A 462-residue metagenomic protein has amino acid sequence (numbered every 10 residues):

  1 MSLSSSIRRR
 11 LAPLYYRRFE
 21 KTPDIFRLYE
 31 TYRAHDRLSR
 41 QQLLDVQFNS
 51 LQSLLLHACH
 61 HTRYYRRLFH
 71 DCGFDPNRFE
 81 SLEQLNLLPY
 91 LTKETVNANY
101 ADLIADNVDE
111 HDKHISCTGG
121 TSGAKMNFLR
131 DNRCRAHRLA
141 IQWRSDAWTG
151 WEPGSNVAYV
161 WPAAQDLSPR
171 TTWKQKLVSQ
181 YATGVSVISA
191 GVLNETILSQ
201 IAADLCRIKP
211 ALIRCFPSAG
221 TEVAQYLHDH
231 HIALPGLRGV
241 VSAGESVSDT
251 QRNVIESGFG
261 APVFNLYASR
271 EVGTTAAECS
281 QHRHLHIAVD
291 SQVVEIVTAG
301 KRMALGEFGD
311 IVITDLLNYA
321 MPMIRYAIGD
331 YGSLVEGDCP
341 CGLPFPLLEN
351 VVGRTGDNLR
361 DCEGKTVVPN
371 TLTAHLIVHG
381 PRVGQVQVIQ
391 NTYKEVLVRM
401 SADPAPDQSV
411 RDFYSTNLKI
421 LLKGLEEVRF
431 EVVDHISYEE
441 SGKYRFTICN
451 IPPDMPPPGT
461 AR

Functional and structural regions predicted by a protein language model:
M1-C117, G123-L139, W143-N156, A163 (+6 more regions): Nucleotide 5′-phosphate-binding alpha/beta core
S53, A163-A288: Conserved adenylate-forming
A58, T118, V157, I213 (+6 more regions): Residue-level signal for inorganic ion chemistry
A158-V160, V312: Short, well-ordered beta-strand segments
V185, V263, V294, V386 (+1 more regions): Generic structural signal for residues in well-ordered beta-strands
I213, V312, L317-G424: AMP-binding/adenylate-forming catalytic core of the ANL superfamily
V247-D338, T355: Conserved AMP-binding/adenylate-forming
I296-V297, R360, Y438: Hydrophobic alpha-helical segments, especially N-terminal targeting/anchoring helices
